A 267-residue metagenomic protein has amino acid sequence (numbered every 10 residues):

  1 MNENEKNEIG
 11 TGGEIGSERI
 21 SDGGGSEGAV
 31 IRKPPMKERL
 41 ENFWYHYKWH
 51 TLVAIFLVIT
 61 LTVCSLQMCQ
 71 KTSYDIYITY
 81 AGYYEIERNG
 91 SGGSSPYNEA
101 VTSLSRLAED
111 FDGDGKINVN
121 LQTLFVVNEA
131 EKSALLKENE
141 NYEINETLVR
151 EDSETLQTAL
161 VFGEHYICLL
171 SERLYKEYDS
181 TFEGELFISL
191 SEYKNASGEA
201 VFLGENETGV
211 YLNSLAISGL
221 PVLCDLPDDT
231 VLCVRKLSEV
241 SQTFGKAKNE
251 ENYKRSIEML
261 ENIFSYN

Functional and structural regions predicted by a protein language model:
M1-Y83, N267: Gram-positive cell-envelope targeting signals
I76, K116-N118, G163-Y166: Loop/turn elements at helix/coil->beta-strand transitions in domains of secreted/extracellular proteins
I78-R106: Short extracytoplasmic/periplasmic juxtamembrane "stem" segments immediately C-terminal to an N-terminal membrane anchor
Y83-E85, N141-E146, Q157, E239-E250: Second-shell loop/turn segments in exported
G90-G93, D110-Y142, E146: Acidic, glycine-anchored loop motifs typical of Ca2+
S95, E99-S103, E151, T155 (+2 more regions): Extracytoplasmic/secreted proteins, especially bacterial periplasmic and envelope-associated proteins
L148-G209: Extracytoplasmic "Venus flytrap"/periplasmic binding protein-like
S214-N267: Bilobed periplasmic-binding protein/Venus flytrap-like ligand-binding cleft at the lobe interface of extracytoplasmic
